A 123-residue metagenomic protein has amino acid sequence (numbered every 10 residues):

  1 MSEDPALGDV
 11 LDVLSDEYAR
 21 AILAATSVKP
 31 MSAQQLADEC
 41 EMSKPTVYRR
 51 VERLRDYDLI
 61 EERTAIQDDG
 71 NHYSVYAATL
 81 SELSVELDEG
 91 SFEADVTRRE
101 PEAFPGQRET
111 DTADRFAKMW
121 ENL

Functional and structural regions predicted by a protein language model:
D4-Y18, S32, A65-L87: Short, cationic-aromatic polyanion-contact patches
L14, L23-P30: Short helix-to-turn junction characteristic of helix-turn-helix DNA-binding domains, especially the helix
I22, Q35-E41, L54: A short acidic, leucine-rich amphipathic alpha-helix
K29, S43-P45: Short coil turns linking two alpha-helices in DNA-binding domains
R50: Residues within the DNA-recognition helix of helix-turn-helix
D58, T64: Glycine-centered, phosphate/nucleic-acid-interacting loop/turn motifs that mediate DNA/RNA or nucleotide
S81-L123: Amphipathic alpha-helical dimerization/coiled-coil segments that flank or bridge DNA-binding/regulatory modules
